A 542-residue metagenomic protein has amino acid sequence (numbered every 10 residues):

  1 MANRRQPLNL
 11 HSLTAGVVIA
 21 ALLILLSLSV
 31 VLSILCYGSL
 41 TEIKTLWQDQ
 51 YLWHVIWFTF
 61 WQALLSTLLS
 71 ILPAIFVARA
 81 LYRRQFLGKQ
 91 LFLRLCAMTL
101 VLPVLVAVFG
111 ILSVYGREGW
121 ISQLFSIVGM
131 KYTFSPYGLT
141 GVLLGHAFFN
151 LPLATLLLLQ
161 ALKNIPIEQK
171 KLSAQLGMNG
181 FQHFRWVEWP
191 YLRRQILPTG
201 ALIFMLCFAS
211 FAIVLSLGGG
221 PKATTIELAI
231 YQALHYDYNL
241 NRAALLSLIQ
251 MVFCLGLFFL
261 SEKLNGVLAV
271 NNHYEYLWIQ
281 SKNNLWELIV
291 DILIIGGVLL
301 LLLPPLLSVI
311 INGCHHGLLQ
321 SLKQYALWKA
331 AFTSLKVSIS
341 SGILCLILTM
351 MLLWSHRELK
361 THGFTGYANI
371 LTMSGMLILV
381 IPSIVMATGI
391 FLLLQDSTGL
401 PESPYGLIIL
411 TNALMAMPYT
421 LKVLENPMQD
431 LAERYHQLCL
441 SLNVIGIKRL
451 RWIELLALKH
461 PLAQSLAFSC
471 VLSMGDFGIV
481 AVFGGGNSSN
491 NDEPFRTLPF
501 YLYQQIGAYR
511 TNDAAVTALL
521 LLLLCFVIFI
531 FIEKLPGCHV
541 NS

Functional and structural regions predicted by a protein language model:
N3, T41-Q48, G317-L322: A short amphipathic helical element positioned immediately N-terminal to and/or at the very start of a transmembrane
P7-T41, Q50-K163, Y191-G218, L245-S261 (+7 more regions): Membrane-water interface segments at the C-terminal ends of transmembrane alpha-helices in multi-pass inner-membrane
L52, Q169, M178-G180, F211 (+6 more regions): Membrane-helix interface/capping residues of multi-pass secondary transporters
S113, A212-Y238, D476-T511: Glycine-rich helix-loop "coupling/hinge" segments at transmembrane-helix boundaries in multipass transporters
I165-L192, L359, Q437-L458, G507: Short helix-to-coil transition segments within interhelical loops that connect adjacent transmembrane helices
I167, K263-L268, E433, F531-S542: Membrane-interface capping segments at transmembrane-helix boundaries
L264-I294: Flexible interhelical linker loops that connect adjacent transmembrane helices in multi-pass membrane transporters
V270-Q280, T361-H362, K534-S542: Short cytosolic juxtamembrane segments of multi-pass membrane proteins
